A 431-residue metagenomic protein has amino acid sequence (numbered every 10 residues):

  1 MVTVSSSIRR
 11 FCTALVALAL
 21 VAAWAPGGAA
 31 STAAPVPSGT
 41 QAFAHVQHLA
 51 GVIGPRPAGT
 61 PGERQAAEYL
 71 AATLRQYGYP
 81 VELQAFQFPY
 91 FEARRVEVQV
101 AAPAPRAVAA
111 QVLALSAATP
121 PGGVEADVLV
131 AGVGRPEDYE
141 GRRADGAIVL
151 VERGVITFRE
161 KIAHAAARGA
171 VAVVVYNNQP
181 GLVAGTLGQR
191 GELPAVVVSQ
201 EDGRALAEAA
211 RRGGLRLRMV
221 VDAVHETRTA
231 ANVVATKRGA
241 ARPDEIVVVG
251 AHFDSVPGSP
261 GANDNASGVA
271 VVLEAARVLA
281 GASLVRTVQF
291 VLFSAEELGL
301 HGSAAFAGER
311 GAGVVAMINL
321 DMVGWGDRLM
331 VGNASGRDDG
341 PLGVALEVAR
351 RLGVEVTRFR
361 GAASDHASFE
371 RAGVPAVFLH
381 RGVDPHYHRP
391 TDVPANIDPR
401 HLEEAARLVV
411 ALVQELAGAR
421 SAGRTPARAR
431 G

Functional and structural regions predicted by a protein language model:
V2-L15: Bacterial N-terminal signal peptides that target proteins for export
A14-A23: Bacterial N-terminal signal peptides
A33-V36, G51-R64, V130, L150-I156 (+8 more regions): Second-shell loop/turn segments in exported
P35-G39, A44-I148, A223: Noncatalytic luminal/extracellular "stalk/propeptide" segments of secretory-pathway proteins
Q41-H48, Q65-Q76, T157-E160, H164 (+9 more regions): Extracytoplasmic/secreted proteins, especially bacterial periplasmic and envelope-associated proteins
A107-E140, G188-A262, E274-R277, V285-T287: Soluble metallo-hydrolase cores and metallopeptidase-like ectodomains found primarily in the secretory/periplasmic
R228-N232, S255-V344, R358: Acidic/histidine-rich catalytic neighborhood of metal-dependent amide-processing enzymes
W325-G431: Active-site-adjacent substrate-binding region of metalloamidase/peptidase-like peptide-processing proteins
